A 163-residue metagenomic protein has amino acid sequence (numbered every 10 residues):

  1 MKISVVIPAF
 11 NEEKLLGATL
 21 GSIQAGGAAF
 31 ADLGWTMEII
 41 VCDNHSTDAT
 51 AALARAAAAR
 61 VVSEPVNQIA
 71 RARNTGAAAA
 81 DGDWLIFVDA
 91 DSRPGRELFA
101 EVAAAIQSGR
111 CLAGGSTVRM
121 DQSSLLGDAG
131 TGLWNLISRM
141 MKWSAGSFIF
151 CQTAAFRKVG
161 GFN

Functional and structural regions predicted by a protein language model:
K2-S4, E38: Cell-envelope/extracellular polymer assembly enzymes that use nucleotide-activated donors
E12-A29: Short, well-formed alpha-helical segments that are part of the catalytic scaffolds of diverse glycosyltransferases
G21, A31-H45, V62: Short beta-strand/loop segment that forms part of the nucleotide-sugar
S22, D43-A51, S92: A conserved acidic beta->alpha catalytic loop
A49, V88-A104: Acidic donor-binding/catalytic loop of UDP-sugar-dependent glycosyltransferases, especially processive GT2
E64-A80: Glycine-rich, basic loop-to-helix element that forms the pyrophosphate-binding segment of sugar-nucleotide handling
L85: Short aromatic/hydrophobic "clamp" motif used to bind/position activated sugar donors
E97-L126: Conserved donor NDP-sugar-binding/catalytic core segment of glycosyltransferases
